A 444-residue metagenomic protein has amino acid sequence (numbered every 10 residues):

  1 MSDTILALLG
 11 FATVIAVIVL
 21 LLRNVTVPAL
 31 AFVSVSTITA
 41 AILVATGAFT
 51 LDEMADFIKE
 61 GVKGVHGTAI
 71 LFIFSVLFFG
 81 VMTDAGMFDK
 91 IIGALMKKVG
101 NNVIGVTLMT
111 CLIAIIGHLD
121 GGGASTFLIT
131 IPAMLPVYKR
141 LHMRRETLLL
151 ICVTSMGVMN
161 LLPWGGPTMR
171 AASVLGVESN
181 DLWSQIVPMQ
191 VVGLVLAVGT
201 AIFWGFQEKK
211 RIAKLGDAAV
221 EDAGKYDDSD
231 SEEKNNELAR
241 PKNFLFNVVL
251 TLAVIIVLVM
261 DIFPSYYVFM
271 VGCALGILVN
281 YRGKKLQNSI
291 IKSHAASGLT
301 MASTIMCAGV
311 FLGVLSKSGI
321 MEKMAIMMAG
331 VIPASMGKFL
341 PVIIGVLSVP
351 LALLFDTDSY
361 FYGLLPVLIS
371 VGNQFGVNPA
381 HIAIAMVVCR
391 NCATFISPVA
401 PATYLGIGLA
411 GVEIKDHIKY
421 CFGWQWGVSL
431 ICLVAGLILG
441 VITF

Functional and structural regions predicted by a protein language model:
M1-V14, I38-L43, G47, S184 (+2 more regions): Long, contiguous bundles of hydrophobic transmembrane helices that form the permeation core of multi-pass
T4-L8, K63-A69, L95-M109, R140-L148 (+5 more regions): Membrane-interfacial loop-to-helix junctions in multi-pass transporters
V17-V25, F79, I113-G122, V153-N160 (+4 more regions): Transmembrane alpha-helix interface/packing and boundary motifs in multi-pass membrane proteins, characterized by
V19-L30, Y138-T147, G283, K292-S293 (+1 more regions): Membrane-helix interface "capping/anchor" motifs
L30, A55-D89, T107, I115 (+4 more regions): Core transmembrane alpha-helical segments of multi-pass membrane transporters/permeases
L71-F74, G100-A133, V331-F375, P379 (+2 more regions): Hydrophobic alpha-helical transmembrane segments of multi-pass integral membrane proteins, predominantly secondary
K90-I92, A124-V137, G165-L175, M324-I326 (+2 more regions): Re-entrant/interfacial helical elements at transmembrane boundaries that shape and gate the permeation pathway
P136-A223, L238, N378, A402-F444: Membrane-core helix-loop-helix motifs of multi-pass transport proteins
